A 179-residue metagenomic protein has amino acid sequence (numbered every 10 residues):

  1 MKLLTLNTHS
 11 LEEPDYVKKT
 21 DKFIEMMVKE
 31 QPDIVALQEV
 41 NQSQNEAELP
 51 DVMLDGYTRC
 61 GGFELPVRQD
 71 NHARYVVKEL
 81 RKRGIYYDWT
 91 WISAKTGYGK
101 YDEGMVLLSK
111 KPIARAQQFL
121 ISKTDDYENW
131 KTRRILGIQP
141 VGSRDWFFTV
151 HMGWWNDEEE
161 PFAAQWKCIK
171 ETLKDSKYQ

Functional and structural regions predicted by a protein language model:
M1-I34, Y86-Q179: Active-site regions of metal-assisted phosphoester/phosphodiester hydrolases, unifying DNase/endonuclease modules
Y16-V17, V40-R81, Y98-D102: Metal-dependent catalytic neighborhoods of phosphoester/phosphodiester hydrolases
V35-E39: Acidic beta-strand-to-loop metal/phosphate-binding motif
